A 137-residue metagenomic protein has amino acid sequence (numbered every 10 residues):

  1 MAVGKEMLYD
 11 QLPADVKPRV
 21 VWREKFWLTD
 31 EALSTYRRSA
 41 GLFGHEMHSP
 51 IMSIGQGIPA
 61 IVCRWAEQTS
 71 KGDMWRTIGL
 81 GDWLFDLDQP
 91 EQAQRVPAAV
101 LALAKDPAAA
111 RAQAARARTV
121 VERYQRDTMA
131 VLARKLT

Functional and structural regions predicted by a protein language model:
M1-T137: Active-site anion-handling motifs in enzyme catalytic cores
